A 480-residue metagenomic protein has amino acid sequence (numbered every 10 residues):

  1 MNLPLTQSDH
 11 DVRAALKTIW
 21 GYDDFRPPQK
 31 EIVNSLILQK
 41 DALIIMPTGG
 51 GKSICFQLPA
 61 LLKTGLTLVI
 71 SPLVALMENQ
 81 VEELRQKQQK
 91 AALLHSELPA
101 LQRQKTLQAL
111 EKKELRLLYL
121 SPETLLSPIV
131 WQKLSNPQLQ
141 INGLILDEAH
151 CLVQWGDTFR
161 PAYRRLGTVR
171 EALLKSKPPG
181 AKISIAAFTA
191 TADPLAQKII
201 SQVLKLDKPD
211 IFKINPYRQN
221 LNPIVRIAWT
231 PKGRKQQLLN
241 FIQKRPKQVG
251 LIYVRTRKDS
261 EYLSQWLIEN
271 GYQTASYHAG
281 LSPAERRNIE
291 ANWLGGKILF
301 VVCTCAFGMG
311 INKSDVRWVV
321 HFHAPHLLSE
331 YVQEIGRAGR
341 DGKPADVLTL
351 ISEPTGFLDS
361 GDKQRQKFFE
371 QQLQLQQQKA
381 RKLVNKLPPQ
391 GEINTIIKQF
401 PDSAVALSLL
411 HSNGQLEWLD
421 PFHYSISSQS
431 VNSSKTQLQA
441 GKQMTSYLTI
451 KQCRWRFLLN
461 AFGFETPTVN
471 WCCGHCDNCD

Functional and structural regions predicted by a protein language model:
N2-I45: Conserved pre-motif I regulatory segment
L38-L58, I70-S71: Walker A/P-loop
T67-V69, V74-L120, Q273-S276: Conserved nucleic-acid-binding Ia/Ib motif block in the N-terminal RecA-like helicase ATPase lobe
L94-R103, P122-S127, N215, Y253-K258 (+2 more regions): Conserved helicase motor
P99-G143, Q154-D157: Conserved helix/coil segment N-terminal to the catalytic DExD/H
S135-G143, H150-K213: Post-DEXD/H (motif II) to motif III coupling segment of the RecA-like Helicase ATP-binding lobe
N222-W266: Conserved interdomain hinge at the start of the Helicase C-terminal
V249-G250, R257, I268-S282, A291-C305 (+1 more regions): C-terminal helicase lobe
